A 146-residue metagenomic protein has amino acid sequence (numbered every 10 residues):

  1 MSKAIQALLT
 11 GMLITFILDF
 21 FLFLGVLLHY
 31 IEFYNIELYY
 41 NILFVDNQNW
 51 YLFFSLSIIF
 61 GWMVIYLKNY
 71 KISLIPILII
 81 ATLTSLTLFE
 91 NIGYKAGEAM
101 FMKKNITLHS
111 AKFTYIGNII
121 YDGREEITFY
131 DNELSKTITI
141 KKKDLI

Functional and structural regions predicted by a protein language model:
M1-I77: N-terminal first transmembrane alpha-helix
N69-A96: Internal/C-terminal transmembrane anchor helices
K95-I146: Terminal membrane-proximal soluble interaction domains of membrane-associated proteins
